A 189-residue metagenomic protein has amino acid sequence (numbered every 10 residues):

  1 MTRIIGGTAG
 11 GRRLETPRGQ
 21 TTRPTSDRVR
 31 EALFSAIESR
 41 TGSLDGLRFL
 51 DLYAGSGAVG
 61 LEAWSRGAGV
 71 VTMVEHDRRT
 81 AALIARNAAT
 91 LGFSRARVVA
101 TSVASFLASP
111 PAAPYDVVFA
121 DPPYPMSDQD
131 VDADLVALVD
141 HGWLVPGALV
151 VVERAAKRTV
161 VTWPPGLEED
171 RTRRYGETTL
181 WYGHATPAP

Functional and structural regions predicted by a protein language model:
M1-P189: Class I S-adenosyl-L-methionine-dependent methyltransferase catalytic core
